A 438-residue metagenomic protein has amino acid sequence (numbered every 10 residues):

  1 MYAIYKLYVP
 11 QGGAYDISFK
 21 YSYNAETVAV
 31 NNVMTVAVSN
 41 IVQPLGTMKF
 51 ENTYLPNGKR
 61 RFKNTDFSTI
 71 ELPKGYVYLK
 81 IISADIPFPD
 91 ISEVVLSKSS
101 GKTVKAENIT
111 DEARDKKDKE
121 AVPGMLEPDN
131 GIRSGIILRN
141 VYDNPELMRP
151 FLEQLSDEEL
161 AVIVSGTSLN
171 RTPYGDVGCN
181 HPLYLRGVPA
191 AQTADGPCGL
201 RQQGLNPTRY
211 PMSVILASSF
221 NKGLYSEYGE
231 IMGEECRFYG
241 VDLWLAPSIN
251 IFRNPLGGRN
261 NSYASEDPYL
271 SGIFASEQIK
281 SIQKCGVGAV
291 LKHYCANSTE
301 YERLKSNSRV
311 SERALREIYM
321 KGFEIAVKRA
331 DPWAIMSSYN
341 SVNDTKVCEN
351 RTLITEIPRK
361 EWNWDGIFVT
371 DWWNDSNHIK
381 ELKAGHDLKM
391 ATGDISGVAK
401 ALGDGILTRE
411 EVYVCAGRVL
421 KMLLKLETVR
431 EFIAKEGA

Functional and structural regions predicted by a protein language model:
M1-K116, G166: Extracytoplasmic
N40, S97-A438: Glycoside hydrolase catalytic-domain context in secreted enzymes
